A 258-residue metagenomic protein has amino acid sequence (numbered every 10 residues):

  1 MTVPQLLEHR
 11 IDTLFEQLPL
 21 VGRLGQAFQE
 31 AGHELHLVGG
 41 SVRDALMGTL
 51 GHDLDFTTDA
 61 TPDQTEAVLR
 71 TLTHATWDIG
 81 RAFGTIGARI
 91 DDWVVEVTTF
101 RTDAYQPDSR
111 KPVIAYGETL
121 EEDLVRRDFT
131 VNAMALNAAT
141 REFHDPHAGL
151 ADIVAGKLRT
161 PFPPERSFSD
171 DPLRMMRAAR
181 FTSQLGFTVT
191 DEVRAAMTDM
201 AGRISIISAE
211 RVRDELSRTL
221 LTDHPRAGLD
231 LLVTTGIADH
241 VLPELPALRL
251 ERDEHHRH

Functional and structural regions predicted by a protein language model:
M1-H258: Catalytic cores of the polymerase beta-like nucleotidyltransferase superfamily and closely associated nucleotide
